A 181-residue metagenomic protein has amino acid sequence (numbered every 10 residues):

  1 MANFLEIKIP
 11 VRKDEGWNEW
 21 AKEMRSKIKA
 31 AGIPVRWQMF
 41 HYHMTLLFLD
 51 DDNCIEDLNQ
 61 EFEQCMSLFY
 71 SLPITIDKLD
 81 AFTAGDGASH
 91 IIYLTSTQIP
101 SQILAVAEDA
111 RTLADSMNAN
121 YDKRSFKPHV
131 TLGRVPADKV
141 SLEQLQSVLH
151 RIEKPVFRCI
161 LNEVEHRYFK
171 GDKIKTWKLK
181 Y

Functional and structural regions predicted by a protein language model:
M1-T75, P100-K154, K173-Y181: Basic, often amphipathic N-terminal segments
A2, S89-I91, E163: A generic structural signal for beta-strand entry/edge sites
L5, Y93-T97, H166: Short beta-strand element of the conserved SAM-dependent methyltransferase core
I76-K78, E163: Extracellular/lumenal ectodomain signal focusing on beta-strand-rich modules and carbohydrate-recognition contexts
T83-G85, Y168: Short, low-complexity Ser/Thr-rich regulatory SLiMs
D86-S96, D172-Y181: Short, low-order "capping/linker" segments at domain edges
V148-R167: Low-complexity, intrinsically disordered Gly/Pro/Thr-rich segments
